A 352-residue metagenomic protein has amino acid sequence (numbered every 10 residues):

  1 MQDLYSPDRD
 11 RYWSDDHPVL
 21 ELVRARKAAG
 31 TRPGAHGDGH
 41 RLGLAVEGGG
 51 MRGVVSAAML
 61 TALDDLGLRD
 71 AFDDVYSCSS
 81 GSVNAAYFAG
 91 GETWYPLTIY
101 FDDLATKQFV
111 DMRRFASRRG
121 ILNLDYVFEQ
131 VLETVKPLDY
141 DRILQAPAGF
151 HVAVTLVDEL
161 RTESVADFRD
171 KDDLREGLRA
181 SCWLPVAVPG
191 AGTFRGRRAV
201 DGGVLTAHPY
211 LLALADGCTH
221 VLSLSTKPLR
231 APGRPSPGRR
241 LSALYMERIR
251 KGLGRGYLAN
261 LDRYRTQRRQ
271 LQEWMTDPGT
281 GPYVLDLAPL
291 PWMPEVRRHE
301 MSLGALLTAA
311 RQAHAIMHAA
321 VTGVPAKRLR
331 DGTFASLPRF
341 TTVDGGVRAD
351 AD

Functional and structural regions predicted by a protein language model:
M1-D73, S80, N84-A89, L97 (+2 more regions): Catalytic domains of lipid- and phosphate-ester/thioester hydrolases
D8-D16, G39-A45, G50-T134, S164-A180 (+3 more regions): Patatin-like phospholipase
P18, Y95, I99, Y126 (+8 more regions): Exposed alpha-helical structural elements
G91, G120-N123, R197-D201, Y245-R250 (+2 more regions): A general structural signal for short secondary-structure boundary/capping elements
E92, D139, R250-G254: Short, solvent-exposed helix-helix connector turns and helix-capping sites enriched in acidic/polar residues
R114-R230, T276-R330: Active-site-adjacent alpha/beta core region of enzyme catalytic domains
S236-N260: Acidic, Ser/Thr-rich peripheral helices and adjacent loops at domain boundaries
G256-T276, P282: Polyanion-binding loop/helix "lid" in catalytic or ligand-binding cores
